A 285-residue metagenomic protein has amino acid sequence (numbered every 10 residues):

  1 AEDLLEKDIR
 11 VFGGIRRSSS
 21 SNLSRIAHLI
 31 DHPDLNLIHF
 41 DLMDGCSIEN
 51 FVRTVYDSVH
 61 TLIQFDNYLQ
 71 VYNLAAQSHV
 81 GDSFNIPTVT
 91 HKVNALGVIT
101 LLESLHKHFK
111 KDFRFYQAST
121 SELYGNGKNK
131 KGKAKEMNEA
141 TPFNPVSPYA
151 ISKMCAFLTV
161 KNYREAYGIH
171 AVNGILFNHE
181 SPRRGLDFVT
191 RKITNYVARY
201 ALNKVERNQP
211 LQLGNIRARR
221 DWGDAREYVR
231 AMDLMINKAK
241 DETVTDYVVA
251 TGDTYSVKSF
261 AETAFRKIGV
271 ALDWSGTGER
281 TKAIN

Functional and structural regions predicted by a protein language model:
A1-S181, R226, R230-I236, E262-T263 (+1 more regions): N-terminal Rossmann-like NAD(P)+-binding domain of SDR-like oxidoreductases, especially those catalyzing
E2-G13, F40-M43, S47, L186-N285: C-terminal substrate-binding subdomain of Rossmann-fold SDR/epimerase-dehydratase oxidoreductases
